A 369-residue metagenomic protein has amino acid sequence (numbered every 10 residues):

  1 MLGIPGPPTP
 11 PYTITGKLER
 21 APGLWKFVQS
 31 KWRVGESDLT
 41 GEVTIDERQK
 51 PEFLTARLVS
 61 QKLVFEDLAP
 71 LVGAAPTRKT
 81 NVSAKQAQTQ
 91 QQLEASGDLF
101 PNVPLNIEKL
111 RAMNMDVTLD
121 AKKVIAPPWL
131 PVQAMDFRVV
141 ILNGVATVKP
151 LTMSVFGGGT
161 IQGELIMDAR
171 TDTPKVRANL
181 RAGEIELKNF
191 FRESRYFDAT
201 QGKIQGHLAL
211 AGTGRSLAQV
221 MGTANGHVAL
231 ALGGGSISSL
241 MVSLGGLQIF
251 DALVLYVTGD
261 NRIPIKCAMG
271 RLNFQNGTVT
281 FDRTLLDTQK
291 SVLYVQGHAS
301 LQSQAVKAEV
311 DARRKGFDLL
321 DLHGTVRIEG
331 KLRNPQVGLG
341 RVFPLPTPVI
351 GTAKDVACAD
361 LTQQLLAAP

Functional and structural regions predicted by a protein language model:
M1-N106, K122, L130-R177, R181-A199 (+2 more regions): Acidic, Ser/Thr- and Pro/Gly-rich intrinsically disordered regions that function as phosphorylation-regulated
P8, W129, T200-G202, R262-I265 (+1 more regions): Short sequence motifs at beta-strands and strand-loop junctions characteristic of Gram-negative outer-membrane
K17-G23, S30-R33, S37-K50, A56 (+4 more regions): Extended terminal
F53-T55, A112-D116, K175-R177, M221-H227 (+1 more regions): Outer-membrane beta-barrel architecture
L68-V72, S236-G245: Outer-membrane beta-barrel and related beta-rich outer-membrane complex signature in Gram-negative bacteria
T77-R111, D120-V124, R341-P369: Interface/linker segment at the passenger-translocator junction of Type V secretion outer-membrane proteins
V242-L255: Solvent-exposed, glycine/polar-rich loop segments of beta-barrel outer-membrane systems
